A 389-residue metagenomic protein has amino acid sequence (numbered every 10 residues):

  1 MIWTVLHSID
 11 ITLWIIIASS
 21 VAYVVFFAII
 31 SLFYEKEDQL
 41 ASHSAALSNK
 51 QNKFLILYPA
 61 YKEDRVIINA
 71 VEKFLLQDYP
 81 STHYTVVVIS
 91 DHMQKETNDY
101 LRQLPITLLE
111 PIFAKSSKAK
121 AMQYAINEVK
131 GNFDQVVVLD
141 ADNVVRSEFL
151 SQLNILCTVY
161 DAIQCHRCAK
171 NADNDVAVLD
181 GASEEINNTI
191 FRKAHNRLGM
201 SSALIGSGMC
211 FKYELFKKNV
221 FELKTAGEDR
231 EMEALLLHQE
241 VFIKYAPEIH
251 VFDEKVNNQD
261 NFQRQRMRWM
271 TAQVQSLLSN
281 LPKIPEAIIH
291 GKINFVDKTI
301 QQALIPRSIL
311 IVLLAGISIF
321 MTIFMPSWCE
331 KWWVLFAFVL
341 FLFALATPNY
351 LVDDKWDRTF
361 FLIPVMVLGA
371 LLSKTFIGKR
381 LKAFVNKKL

Functional and structural regions predicted by a protein language model:
M1-L47, N349-D353, A370: N-terminal membrane-anchoring/stem segments of glycan-assembly enzymes
N52-L55, T85, E231: Cell-envelope/extracellular polymer assembly enzymes that use nucleotide-activated donors
I68, Q94-R102, E148: Acidic helix N-cap motif at the loop->helix transition within catalytic regions of sugar-transfer enzymes
E72-H83: Short, acidic, metal-binding catalytic loop of nucleotide-sugar glycosyltransferases
V87-N98, F113-K115, V144: A conserved acidic beta->alpha catalytic loop
E110-A121, A125, S147-T225, M267 (+2 more regions): Long helical/loop segments within the catalytic core of UDP-sugar-dependent glycosyltransferases, especially the large
Q123-Q135: Active-site nucleotide-sugar/metal-binding loop of Leloir-type enzymes
N132-V144: Short beta-strand-to-loop acidic/aromatic patch adjacent to the donor-nucleotide binding site
